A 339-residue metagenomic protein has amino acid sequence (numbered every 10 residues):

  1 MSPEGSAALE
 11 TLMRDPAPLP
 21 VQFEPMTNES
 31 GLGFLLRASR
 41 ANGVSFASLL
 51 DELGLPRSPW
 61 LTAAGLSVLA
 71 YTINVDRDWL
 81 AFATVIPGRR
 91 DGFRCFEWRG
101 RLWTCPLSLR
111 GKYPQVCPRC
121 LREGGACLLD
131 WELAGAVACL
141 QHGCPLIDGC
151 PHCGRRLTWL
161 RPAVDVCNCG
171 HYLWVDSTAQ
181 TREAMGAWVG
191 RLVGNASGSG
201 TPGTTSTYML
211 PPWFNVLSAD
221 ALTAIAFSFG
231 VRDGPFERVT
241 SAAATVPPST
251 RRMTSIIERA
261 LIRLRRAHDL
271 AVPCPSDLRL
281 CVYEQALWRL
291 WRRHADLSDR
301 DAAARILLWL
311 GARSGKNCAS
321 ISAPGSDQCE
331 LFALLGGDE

Functional and structural regions predicted by a protein language model:
M1-E339: Basic, alpha-helical nucleic-acid-binding regions used in initiation and control of genome expression
